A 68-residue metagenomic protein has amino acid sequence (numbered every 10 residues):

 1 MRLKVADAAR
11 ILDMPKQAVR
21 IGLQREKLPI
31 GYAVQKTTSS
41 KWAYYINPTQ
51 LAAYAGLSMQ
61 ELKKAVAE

Functional and structural regions predicted by a protein language model:
D7-A9: Short alpha-helical "recognition helix" segments of helix-turn-helix
D13-Y44: Major-groove DNA-recognition helix of helix-turn-helix-type DNA-binding domains
K41, Y45-E68: A short, Lys/Arg-enriched interface patch at domain edges and termini
